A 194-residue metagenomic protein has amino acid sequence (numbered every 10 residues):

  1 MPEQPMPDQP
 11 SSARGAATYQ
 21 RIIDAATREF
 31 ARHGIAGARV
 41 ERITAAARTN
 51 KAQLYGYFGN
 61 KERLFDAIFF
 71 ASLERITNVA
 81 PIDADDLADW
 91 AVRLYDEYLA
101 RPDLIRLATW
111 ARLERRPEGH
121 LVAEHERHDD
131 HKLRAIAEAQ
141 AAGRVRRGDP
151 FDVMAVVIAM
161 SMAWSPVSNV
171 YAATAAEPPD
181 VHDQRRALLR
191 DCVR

Functional and structural regions predicted by a protein language model:
M1-H33, G37-T49, E62-D66: Basic, helix-initiating cap at the start of DNA-binding domains
M1-M6, D96-A100, D130, R134-A142 (+2 more regions): C-terminal peripheral helix-coil segments that are non-catalytic and often amphipathic
A31, A52-G59, A71: Base-recognition residues in the alpha-helical recognition helix of bacterial helix-turn-helix
R32-A36, R101, A142: Short coil/turn segments at alpha/beta junctions that flank glycine-rich nucleotide-binding fingerprints
D66-R93, G119, D129-A137: Amphipathic alpha-helical linker/stalk segments
A88-R112, P117-H120, I158-N169: Helical hydrophobic small-molecule/effector-binding pocket
H120-E124, A141-I158: All-alpha amphipathic helical-bundle segments outside canonical DNA-binding/catalytic cores that form hydrophobic
